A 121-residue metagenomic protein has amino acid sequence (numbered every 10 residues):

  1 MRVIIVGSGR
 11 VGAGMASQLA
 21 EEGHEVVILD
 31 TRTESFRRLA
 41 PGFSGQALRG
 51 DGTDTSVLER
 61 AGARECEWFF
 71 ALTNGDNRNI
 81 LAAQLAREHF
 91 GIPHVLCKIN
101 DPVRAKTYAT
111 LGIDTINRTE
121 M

Functional and structural regions predicted by a protein language model:
M1-M121: Cytosolic regulatory regions of ion transport systems
